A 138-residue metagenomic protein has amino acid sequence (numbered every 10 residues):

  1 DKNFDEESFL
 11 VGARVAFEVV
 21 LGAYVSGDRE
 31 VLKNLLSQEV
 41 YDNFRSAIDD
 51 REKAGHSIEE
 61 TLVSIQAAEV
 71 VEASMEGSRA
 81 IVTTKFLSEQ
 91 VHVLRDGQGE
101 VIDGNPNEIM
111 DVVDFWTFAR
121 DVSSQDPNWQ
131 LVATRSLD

Functional and structural regions predicted by a protein language model:
D1-V63: Core segments of small alpha/beta cavity-forming domains
E7, Q38-E39, I65-A68, A73 (+3 more regions): Surface-exposed loop/turn and secondary-structure junction residues enriched for glycine/proline
G12, K33, E60-L62, E72-E76 (+1 more regions): Replace "in large, NTP-powered and nucleic-acid-processing enzymes" with "in large, NTP-powered factors and other
S26, Q38, S74-A80, V112 (+1 more regions): Short flexible coil/turn linkers enriched for glycine and charged/polar residues that connect secondary-structure
S46-K53, V63-A68, G97-V101, D111-D114: Short amphipathic alpha-helical surface micro-motifs
H56-D96: Surface-exposed, charged secondary-structure patches
T83-D138: Compact beta-sheet-dominated globular domain cores
